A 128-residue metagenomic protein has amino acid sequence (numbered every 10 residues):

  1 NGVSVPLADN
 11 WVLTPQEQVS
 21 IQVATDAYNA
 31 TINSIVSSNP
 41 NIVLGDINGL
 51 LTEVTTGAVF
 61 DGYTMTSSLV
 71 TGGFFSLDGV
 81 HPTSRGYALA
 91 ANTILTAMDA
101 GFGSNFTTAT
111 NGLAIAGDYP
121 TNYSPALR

Functional and structural regions predicted by a protein language model:
N1-Q22, A30-H81: Mobile gating loops/cap/lid regions near enzyme active sites that modulate substrate access
T25-I32, A91, L95: Short, hydrophobic/amphipathic alpha-helical packing segments that form internal helix faces or helix-helix interfaces
L50-E53, I115-Y119: Acidic helix-start/capping segments at beta-turn-to-alpha-helix junctions
V70-A116: Histidine-centered active-site loop/cap adjacent to the catalytic His in serine esterases/O-acetyl transfer systems
D118-R128: Short, low-complexity, Pro/Ser/Thr/Gly-rich segments in the mature regions of secreted, periplasmic
